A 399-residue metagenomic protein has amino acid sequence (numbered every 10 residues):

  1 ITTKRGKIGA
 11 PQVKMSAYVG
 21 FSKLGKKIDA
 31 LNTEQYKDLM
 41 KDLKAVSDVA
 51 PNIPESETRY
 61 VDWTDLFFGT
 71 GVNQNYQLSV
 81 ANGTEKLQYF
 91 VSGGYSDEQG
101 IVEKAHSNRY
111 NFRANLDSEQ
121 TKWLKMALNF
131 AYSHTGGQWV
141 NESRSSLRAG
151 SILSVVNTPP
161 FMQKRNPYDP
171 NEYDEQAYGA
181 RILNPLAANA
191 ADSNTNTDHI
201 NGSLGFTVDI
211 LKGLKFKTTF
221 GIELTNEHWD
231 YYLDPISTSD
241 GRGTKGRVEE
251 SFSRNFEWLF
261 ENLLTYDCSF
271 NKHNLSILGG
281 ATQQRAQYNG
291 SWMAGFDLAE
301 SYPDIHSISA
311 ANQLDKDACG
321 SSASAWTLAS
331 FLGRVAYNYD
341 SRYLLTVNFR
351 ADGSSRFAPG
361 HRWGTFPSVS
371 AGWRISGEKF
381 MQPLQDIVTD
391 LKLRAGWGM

Functional and structural regions predicted by a protein language model:
I1-S16, N73-N75, Q88, S96-Q99: A beta-strand signature from Gram-negative outer-membrane beta-barrel systems, especially the internal plug domain
T2-K4, S79-G83, S92, R113-D117 (+7 more regions): Transmembrane beta-barrel domains of outer membrane proteins
K7-Y60, G100-S107, N111-H199, K217-A329 (+1 more regions): Surface-exposed loop/interface segments of Gram-negative outer-membrane beta-barrel transport/assembly proteins
A17, G93-D97, L345-S354, A395: Transmembrane beta-strand segments that form the barrel wall of outer-membrane beta-barrel proteins
L66-G71, A323-S324: Short Gly/Pro-enriched turn/cap motifs at secondary-structure boundaries
T70-N73, I101-E103, S355-G360: Solvent-exposed loop/turn segments connecting transmembrane beta-strands in outer-membrane beta-barrel proteins
F112-A114, T218, F260-N262, A329-V335 (+4 more regions): Extended, hydrophobic alpha-helical segments in both membrane/secreted and soluble proteins
